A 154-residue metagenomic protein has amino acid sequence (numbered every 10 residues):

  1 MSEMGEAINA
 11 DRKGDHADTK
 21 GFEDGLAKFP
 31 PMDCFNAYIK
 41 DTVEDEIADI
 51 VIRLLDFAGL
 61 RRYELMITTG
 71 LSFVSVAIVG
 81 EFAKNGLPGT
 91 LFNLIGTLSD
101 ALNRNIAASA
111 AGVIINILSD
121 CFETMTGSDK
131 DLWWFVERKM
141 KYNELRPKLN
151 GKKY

Functional and structural regions predicted by a protein language model:
M1-Y154: Flexible "arm" and connector segments at domain edges
